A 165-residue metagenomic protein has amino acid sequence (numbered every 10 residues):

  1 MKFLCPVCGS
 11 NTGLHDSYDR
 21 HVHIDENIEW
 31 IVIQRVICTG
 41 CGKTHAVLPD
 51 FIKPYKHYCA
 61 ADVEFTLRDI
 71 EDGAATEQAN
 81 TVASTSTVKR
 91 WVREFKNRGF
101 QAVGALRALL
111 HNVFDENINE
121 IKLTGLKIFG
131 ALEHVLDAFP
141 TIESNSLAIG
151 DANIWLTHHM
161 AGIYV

Functional and structural regions predicted by a protein language model:
C5-C8, C38: Short cysteine-rich clusters marking metal-coordination/redox-active sites
T12-L14: Short Cys/His-rich micro-motifs in 6-15 aa windows
D16-F65: Basic, short loop/linker segments at the boundary and entry of helix-turn-helix/winged-helix-like folds
K43, Q101-V165: Long C-terminal interaction/binding lobes of large macromolecular proteins
I70-T85: Short, charged amphipathic recognition helices of the HTH superfamily and cognate SANT/SANTA-like modules
A75-Q78, G99-V103: Short secondary-structure capping/junction motifs at helix and strand boundaries
V82-Q101: Major-groove recognition helix of helix-turn-helix-like DNA-binding domains
